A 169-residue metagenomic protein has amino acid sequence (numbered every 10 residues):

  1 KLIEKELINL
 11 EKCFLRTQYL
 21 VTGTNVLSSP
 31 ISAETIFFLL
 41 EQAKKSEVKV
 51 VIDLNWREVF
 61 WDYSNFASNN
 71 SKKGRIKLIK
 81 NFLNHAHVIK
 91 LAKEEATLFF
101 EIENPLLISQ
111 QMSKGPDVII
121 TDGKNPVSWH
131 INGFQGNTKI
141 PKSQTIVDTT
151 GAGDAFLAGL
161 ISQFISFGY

Functional and structural regions predicted by a protein language model:
K1-P30: Conserved phosphate-binding/catalytic loop of the ribokinase/pfkB sugar-kinase fold
E4-L7, K73-I76, I140: Short, conserved loop/turn and helix-capping segments at secondary-structure boundaries that abut family-defining
L10, I79, I146: Acidic, amphipathic alpha-helical patches
K12-C13, N81-F82, Q111: Structural alpha-helical scaffold elements that stabilize or flank donor/cofactor-binding regions in carbohydrate
Y19-I108, N125-P126: Conserved beta-alpha-beta core of the PfkB/ribokinase-like small-molecule kinase fold
E41-K45, I102-Y169: Conserved phosphate-binding/catalytic region of the ribokinase-like
